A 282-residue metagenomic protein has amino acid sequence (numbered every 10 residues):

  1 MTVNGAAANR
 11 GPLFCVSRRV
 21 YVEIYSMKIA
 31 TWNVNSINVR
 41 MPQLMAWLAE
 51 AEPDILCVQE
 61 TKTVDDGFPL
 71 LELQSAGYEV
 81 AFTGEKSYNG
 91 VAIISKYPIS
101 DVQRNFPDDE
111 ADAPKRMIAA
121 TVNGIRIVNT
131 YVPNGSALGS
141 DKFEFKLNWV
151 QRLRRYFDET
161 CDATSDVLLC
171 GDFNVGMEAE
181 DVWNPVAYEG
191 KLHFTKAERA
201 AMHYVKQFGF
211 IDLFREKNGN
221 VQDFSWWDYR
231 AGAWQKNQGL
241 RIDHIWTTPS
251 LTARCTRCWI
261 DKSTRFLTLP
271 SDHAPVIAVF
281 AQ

Functional and structural regions predicted by a protein language model:
T2-C15: Positively charged N-terminal leader segments that act as targeting/secretion signals
V16-E79, T83-V91, M177: N-terminal, active-site-proximal structural segment of metallo-dependent hydrolase catalytic domains
W32-N33, L48-D66, I127, Y156-A179 (+4 more regions): Active-site beta-strand/loop signature of hydrolases that rely on acidic residues for catalysis
P42-M45, E144-R155: Conserved CoA-thioester-binding segment of acyl-CoA-metabolizing enzymes
E52, G77, P98, S165 (+1 more regions): Residue-level detector of structured alpha->beta connecting loops
T61-V64, F68-A137: Structured beta-strand-rich core segments of catalytic domains in phosphoester-bond hydrolases
D65, Q74, V102-D109, E178-Q282: Metal-dependent phosphoester-hydrolase catalytic domains
P107-D108, P133-V150, A187-G190: Surface-exposed cleft-lining segments at the edges of enzyme active sites
